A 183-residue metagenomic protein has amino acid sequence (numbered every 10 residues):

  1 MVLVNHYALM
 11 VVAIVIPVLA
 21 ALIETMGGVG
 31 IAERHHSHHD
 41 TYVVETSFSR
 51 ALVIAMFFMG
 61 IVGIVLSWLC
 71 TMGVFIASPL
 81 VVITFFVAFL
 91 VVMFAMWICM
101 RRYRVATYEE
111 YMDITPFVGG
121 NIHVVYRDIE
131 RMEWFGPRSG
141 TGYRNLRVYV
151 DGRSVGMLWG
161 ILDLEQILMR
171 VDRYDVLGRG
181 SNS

Functional and structural regions predicted by a protein language model:
M1-M72: N-terminal membrane-targeting/pre-transmembrane regions
V12-P17, V82-L90: Hydrophobic core segments of alpha-helical transmembrane domains in multi-pass membrane proteins
R50, R127-R131, W159-E165: A short, sequence-level motif marking secondary-structure junctions
M72-V82: Interfacial non-cytosolic loop connecting adjacent transmembrane helices
F86-V124: Conserved beta-hairpin
E110, F117, W134-R138, W159-G160: Surface loops and adjacent helix of pleckstrin homology
M112, I122-R138: Phosphoinositide-dependent membrane-docking surfaces
Y143-V171: Canonical phosphoinositide-binding patch of PH/PH-like domains
